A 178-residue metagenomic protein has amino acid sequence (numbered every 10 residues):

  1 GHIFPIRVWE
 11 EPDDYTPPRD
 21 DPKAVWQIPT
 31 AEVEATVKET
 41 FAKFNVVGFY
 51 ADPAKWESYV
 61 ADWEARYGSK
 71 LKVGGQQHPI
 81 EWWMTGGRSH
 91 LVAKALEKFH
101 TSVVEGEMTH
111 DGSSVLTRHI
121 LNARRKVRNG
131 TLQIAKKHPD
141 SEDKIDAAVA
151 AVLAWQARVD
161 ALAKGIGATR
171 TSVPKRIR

Functional and structural regions predicted by a protein language model:
G1-T131: Mg2+-dependent endonuclease catalytic cores in nucleic-acid-processing enzymes, primarily RNase H-like
E39-K43, P139-K144: A general structural signal for short secondary-structure junctions and capping/turn motifs
G48-Y50, Q133-A135, V149, A154: Structured core elements
K126, A151-L153, K164: Compositionally biased non-globular segments, especially hydrophobic aliphatic-rich helices of signal peptides
N129-S141: Short, solvent-exposed helix-loop connector elements
D143-V159: P-loop NTPase catalytic cores that bind/hydrolyze ATP
W155-R178: Acidic two-metal-ion nuclease catalytic site recognized across multiple nuclease folds, prominently DnaQ/RNase D-T
